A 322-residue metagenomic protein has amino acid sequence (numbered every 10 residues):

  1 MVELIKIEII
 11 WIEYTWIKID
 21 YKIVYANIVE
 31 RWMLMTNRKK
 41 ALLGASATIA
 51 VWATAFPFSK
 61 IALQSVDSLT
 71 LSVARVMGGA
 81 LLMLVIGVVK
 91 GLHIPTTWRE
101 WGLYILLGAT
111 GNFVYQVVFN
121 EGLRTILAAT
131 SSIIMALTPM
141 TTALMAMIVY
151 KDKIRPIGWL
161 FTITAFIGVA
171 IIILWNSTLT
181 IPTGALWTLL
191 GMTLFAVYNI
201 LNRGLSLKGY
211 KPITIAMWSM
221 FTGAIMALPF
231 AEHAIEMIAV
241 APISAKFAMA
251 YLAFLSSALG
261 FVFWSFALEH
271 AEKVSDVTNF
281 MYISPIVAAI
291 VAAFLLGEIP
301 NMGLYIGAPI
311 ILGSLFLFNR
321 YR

Functional and structural regions predicted by a protein language model:
K6-V73, S177-G204, G223-M226, V291: Glycine-/small-residue-enriched transmembrane alpha-helix faces in small-molecule transporters and effluxers
N37-L42, S65-L69, V73, T96-G102 (+3 more regions): Juxtamembrane helix-entry segments on the extracytoplasmic side of multipass membrane proteins
A50-V51, A55-F56, L84-S131, M135 (+2 more regions): Specific transmembrane alpha-helical segments of multi-pass solute transporters/efflux pumps, especially DMT/EamA
T54, F58-I61, S65, G79-T96 (+5 more regions): Membrane-interface helix-cap regions at the ends of transmembrane helices in multi-pass membrane proteins
A74, Q116, T130-L137, L201-A224 (+1 more regions): Helix-helix packing/entry segments at the starts of transmembrane helices
L82-G91, T138-I163, A271, S284-Y305: C-terminal transmembrane-helix exit sites in multi-pass transporters
M83, I105, M145, I154-L174 (+4 more regions): Hydrophobic transmembrane alpha-helices of multi-pass small-molecule transport proteins
M83, T142-A143, T180-I235, M249 (+1 more regions): Transmembrane alpha-helical segments that form core, pore/gating elements of small-molecule transporters/exporters
